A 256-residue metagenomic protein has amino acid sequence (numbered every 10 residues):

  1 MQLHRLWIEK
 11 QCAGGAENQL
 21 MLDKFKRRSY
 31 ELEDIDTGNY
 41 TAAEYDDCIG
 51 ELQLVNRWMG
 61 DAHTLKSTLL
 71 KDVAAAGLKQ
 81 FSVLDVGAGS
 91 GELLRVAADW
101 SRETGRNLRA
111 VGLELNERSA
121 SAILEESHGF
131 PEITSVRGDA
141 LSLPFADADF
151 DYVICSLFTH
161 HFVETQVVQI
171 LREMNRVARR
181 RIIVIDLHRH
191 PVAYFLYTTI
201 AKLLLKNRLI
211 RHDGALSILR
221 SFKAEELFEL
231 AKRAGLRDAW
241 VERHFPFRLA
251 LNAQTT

Functional and structural regions predicted by a protein language model:
L6-W7, G15-G50: N-terminal, positively charged/glycine-rich alpha-helical extensions of SAM-dependent methyltransferases
A42-S67, D72: Class I SAM-dependent methyltransferase Rossmann-like catalytic core, especially the SAM/SAH-binding loop
L84, S90-E92, V96-S142: Class I SAM-dependent methyltransferase SAM/SAH-binding core
I154: A conserved beta-strand element that flanks and buttresses the S-adenosyl-L-methionine
F162-E173: A short, conserved alpha-helix within the catalytic core of class I
R179-L187: Conserved beta-strand signature within the Rossmann-like core of class I S-adenosyl-L-methionine
L187-A234, W240: C-terminal alpha-helical "lid/dimerization" subdomain adjacent to the S-adenosyl-L-methionine
W240-T256: Core SAM-dependent methyltransferase catalytic element
